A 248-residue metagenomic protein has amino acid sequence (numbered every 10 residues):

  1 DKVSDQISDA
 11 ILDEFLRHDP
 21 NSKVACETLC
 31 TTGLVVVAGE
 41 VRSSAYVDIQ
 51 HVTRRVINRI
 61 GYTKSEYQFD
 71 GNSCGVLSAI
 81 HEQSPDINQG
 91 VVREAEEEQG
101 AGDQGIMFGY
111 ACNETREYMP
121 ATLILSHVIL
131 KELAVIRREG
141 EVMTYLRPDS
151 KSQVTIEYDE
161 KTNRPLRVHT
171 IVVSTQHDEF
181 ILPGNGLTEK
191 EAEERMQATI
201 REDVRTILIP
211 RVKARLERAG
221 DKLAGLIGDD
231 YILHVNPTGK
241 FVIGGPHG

Functional and structural regions predicted by a protein language model:
D1-A25: N-terminal, positively charged regions that mediate nucleic acid binding
D1-D5, G39, E193: Short, N-terminal intrinsically disordered low-complexity segments that are rich in Pro/Gly and polar/charged residues
H18-L29, V47-Q50, K64-F69: Short N-terminal amphipathic alpha-helices
A25-S43: Short, charge-patterned binding micro-sites
G33, H51, N58-H247: Glycine-rich, mobile lid/loop segments that gate access to catalytic sites or pores
G39, S43-I57: Active-site-surrounding "flap" and adjacent substrate/cofactor-binding loops of secreted or lumenal enzymes, prototyped
